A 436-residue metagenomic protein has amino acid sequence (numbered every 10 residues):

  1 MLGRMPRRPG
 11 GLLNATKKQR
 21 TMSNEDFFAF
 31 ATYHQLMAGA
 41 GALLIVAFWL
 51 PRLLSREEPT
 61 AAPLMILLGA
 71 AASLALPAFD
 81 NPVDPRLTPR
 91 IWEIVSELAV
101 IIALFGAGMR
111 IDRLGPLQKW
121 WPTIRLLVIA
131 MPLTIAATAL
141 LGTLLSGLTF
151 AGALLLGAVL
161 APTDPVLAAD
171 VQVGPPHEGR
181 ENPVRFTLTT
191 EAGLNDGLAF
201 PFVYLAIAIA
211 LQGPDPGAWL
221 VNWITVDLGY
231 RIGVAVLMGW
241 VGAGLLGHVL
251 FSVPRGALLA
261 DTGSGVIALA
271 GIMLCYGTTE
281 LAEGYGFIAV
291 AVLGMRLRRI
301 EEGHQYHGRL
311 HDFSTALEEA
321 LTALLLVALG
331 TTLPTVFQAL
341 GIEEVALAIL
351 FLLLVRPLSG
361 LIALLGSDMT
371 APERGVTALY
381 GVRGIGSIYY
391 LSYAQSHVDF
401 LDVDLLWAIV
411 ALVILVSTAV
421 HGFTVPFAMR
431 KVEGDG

Functional and structural regions predicted by a protein language model:
M1-M5, K17: Intrinsically disordered, low-complexity regions enriched in serine, threonine, proline and polar/charged residues
G3, G10-G11: Residue-identity detector for glycine
R7-R8, L324: N-terminal functional modules and adjacent low-complexity/disordered segments of proteins
L13-G436: Transmembrane helical cores of multi-pass secondary ion antiporters/exchangers
